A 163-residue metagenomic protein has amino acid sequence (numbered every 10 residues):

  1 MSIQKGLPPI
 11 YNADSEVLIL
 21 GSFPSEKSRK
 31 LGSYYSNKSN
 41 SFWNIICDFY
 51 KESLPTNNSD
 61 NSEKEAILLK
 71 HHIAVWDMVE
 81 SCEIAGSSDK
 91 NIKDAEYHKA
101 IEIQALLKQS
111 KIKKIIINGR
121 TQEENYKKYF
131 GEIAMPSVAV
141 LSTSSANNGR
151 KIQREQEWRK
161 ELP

Functional and structural regions predicted by a protein language model:
M1-E16, E26, N37-K38, A85-Q104 (+1 more regions): C-terminal capping/extension of enzyme domains
P9-N12, Y35, L68, G119: Aromatic-acidic/polar surface patches that form glycan- and anion
I19-L20: N-terminal nucleotide-binding beta1-loop-alpha1 segment
F23, Y34, T121: Gly/Ser/Thr-rich beta-alpha loop segments that engage phosphate groups in nucleotides
K27-I92: Short, surface-exposed acidic-centric catalytic microdomains
N44-D48, A105, K128: Residue-level signal for well-ordered alpha-helical scaffold segments within enzymatic catalytic domains
E63-E65, G119-Y126: A general structural signal for short secondary-structure boundary/capping elements
K70-T121: Internal catalytic-core helix/loop-beta-alpha segment that presents or stabilizes conserved functional determinants
